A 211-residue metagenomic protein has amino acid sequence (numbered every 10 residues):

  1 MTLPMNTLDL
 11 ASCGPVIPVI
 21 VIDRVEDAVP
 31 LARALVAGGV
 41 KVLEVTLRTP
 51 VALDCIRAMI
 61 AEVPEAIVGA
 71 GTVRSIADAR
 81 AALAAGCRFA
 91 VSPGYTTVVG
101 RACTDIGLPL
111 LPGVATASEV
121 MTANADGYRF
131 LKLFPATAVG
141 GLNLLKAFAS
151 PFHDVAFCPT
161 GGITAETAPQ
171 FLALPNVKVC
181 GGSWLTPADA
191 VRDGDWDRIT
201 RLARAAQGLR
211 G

Functional and structural regions predicted by a protein language model:
M1-R88, D105, D154, A165-E166 (+1 more regions): Conserved N-terminal beta1-alpha1 strand-loop-helix module at the mouth
V21-R24, A70-I76, S92-T96, P112-A117 (+2 more regions): Glycine-rich beta-to-alpha transition loops that act as phosphate-gripper elements at the mouths of alpha/beta enzyme
A28, I56-I60, N124, L145 (+1 more regions): Distinct, well-ordered alpha-helical segments
A66-A70, R88-G94, P109-G113, R129-P135 (+2 more regions): Short hydrophobic/aromatic-enriched beta-strand-loop microsegments
S75-A85, S118-D126, I163-V179: Catalytic cores of alpha/beta
D78-A79, L83-A123: Hydrophobic, well-structured mid-protein blocks that either form specific transmembrane helices
F89, P93-V99, K132-L142, N176-R198: Glycine-rich phosphate-binding active-site loops on the catalytic face of alpha/beta enzymes
A117-L131, G141-P151: Anionic-ligand binding region
